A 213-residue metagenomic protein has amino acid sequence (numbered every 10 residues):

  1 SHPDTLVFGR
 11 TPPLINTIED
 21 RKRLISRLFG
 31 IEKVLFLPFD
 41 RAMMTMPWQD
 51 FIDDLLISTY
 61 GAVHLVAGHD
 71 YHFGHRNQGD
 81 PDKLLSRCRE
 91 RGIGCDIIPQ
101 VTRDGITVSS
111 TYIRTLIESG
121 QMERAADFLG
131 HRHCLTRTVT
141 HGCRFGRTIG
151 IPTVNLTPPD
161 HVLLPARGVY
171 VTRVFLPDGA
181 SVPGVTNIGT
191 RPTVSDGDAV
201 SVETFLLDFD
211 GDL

Functional and structural regions predicted by a protein language model:
S1-S58: Core alpha/beta nucleotide-donor-binding catalytic domains of modification enzymes
T17-V34, C134-V162: Short N-terminal signal/transit or membrane-insertion segments and the immediately adjacent low-complexity/disordered
I18-R23, S58-V63, E90-G92, G120-E123 (+4 more regions): Glycine-rich loops and low-complexity Gly/Arg-rich segments that provide flexible linkers or classic glycine-based
I25, A125, T172: A residue-level signal for conserved active-site and pocket-lining positions in enzyme catalytic cores
F39, Q100, I188: Active-site donor-binding loop signature of nucleotide-sugar glycosyltransferases
A42-P152, G179: Classical nucleotidyltransferase
G142-L213: Phosphate/ribose-recognition catalytic cores of enzymes acting on nucleotide-derived substrates
